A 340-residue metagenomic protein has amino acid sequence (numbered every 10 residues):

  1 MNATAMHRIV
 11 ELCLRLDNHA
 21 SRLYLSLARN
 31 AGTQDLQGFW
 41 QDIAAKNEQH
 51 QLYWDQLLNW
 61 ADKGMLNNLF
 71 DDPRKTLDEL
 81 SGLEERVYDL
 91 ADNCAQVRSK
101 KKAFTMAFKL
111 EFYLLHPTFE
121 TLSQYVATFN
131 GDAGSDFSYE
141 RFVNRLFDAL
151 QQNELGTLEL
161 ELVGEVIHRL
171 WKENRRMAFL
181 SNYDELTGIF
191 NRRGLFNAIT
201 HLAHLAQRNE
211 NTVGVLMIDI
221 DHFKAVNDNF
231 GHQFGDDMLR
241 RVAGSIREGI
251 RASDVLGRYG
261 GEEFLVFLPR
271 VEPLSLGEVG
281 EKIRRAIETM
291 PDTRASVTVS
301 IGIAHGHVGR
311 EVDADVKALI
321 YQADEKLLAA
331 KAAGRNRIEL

Functional and structural regions predicted by a protein language model:
M1-A31, K102-L122: Alpha-helical bundle segments that constitute or directly flank the non-heme di-iron/ferroxidase center
C13-S21, W40-W54, F108-L115, Y139-L150: Alpha-helical transition-metal enzyme core signature, strongest for iron centers
N59-K101: Carboxylate-rich helix-loop segments that flank metal/cofactor sites and access channels in metalloenzymes
N130-F137, R141-L186, R193-H204, D254-V255 (+1 more regions): Signal-transducing coiled-coil linker helices
R176, H201-G214, I218, N229 (+3 more regions): Nucleotide second-messenger and two-component phosphorelay signaling modules
F179-N197, A206, I218-H232, R240: Conserved nucleotide-binding and Mg2+-coordinating catalytic segments in signaling enzymes
R241-V312, L340: GGDEF/GGEEF active-site signature
G277, G306-E339: Catalytic-core segments of nucleotide cyclases and related cyclic-nucleotide turnover enzymes
